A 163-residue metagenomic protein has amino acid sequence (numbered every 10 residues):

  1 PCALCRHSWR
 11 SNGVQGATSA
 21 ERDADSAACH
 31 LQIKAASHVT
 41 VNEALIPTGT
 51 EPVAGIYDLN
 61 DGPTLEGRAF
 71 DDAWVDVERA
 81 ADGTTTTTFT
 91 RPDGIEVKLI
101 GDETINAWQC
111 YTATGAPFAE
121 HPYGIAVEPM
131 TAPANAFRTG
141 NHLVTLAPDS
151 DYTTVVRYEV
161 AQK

Functional and structural regions predicted by a protein language model:
P1-A20, A27: Acidic, contiguous internal or C-terminal segments within carbohydrate-active enzymes that form a structured patch used
C2-L4, V14-G16, T131-P133, Y158-Q162: Beta-strand elements of well-folded, non-transmembrane domains
R6, T145-Q162: Short Pro-Gly-centered flexible turn/kink motifs
H7-R10, C29, T85-T87, I125 (+1 more regions): Hydrophobic residues positioned within well-ordered beta-strands of beta-sheet architectures
T18-D102: Active-site/ligand-binding surface loops and adjacent short beta/alpha elements that line catalytic pockets across
F89-P129, A134: Glycine-rich active-site loops that engage anionic ligands at enzyme catalytic sites
G115, N141-L146: Beta-strand-rich interaction surfaces with strong enrichment in secreted/lumenal proteins
